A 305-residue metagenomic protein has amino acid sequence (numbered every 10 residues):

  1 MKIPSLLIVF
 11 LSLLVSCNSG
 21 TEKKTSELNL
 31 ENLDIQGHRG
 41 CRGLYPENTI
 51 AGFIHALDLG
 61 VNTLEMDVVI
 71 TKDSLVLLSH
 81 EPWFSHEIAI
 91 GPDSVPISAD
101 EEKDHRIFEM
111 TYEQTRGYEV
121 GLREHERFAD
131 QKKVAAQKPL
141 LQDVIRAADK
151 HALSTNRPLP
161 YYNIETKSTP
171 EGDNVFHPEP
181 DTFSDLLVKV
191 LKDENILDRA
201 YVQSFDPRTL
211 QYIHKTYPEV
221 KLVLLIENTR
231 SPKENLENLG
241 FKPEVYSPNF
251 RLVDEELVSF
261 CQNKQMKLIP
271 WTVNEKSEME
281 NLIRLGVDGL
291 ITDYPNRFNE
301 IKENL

Functional and structural regions predicted by a protein language model:
S5-L14: Bacterial N-terminal signal peptides
C17-L305: Phosphate-group recognition and catalysis centered on beta-loop-alpha active-site segments
